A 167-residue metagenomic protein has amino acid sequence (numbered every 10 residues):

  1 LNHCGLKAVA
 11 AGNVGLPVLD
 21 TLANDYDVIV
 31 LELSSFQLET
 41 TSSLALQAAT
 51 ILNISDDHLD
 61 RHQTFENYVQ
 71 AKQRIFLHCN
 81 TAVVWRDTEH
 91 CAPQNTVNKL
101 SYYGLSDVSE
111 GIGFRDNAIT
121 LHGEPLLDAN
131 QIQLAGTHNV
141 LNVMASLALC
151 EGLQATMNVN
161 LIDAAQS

Functional and structural regions predicted by a protein language model:
H3-A8, D20-Y26, L46-Q47, I51-S167: Acidic, Mg2+-coordinating active-site environments of NTP-dependent enzymes
A11-V14, D27: Active-site glycine-rich loop that binds ribose-phosphate moieties when present
G12, L31, L141: Single, functionally critical "micro-switch" positions that shape active/binding sites and transmembrane helices
N13, L33, N67-A71: Short, conserved clusters of charged catalytic residues that mark active-site and nucleotide-handling motifs
N13-G15, I162-D163: Proline- and acidic/polar-enriched loop/turn elements at helix boundaries
V14-V18, F36-Q37: Short acidic loop-to-helix transition motifs that present clustered carboxylates
V28-F36: Switch II (G3) loop of P-loop NTPases
S35, E39-L44: Conserved helix/coil segment N-terminal to the catalytic DExD/H
